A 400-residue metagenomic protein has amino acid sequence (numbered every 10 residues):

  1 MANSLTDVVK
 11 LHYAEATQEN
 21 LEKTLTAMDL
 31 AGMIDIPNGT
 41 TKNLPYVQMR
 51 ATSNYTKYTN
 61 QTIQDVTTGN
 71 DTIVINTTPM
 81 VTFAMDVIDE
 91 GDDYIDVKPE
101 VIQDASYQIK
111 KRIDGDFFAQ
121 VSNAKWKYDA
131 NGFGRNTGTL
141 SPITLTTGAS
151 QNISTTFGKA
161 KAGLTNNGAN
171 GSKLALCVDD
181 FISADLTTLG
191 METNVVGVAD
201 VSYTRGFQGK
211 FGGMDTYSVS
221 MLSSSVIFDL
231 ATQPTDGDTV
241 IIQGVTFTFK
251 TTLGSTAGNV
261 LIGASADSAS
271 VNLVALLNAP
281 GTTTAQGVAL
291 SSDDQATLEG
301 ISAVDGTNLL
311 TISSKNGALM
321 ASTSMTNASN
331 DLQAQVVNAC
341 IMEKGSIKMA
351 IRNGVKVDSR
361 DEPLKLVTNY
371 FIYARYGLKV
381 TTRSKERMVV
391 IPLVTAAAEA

Functional and structural regions predicted by a protein language model:
M1-D71, K379, E386-A398: N-terminal "assembly arms/tails" that initiate or stabilize quaternary assembly in self-assembling proteins
L44, T68-A130, N166-D180, L276 (+1 more regions): Long, contiguous amphipathic alpha-helices that act as assembly "spine/axial" helices in icosahedral shell and virion
D89-G163, A264, S268, N272 (+3 more regions): Alpha-helical scaffold segments that mediate packing/assembly in large oligomeric complexes
Y128-F207, L309, S313-S314, M320-A321: Extended, solvent-exposed, turn-rich assembly/linker loops in the middle of proteins
T204-S223: Short Gly/Thr-rich strand-loop-strand
S224-D238, N338-S359: Disulfide-bonded cysteine-rich modules in secreted/extracellular proteins, activating on the conserved Cys frameworks
S224-S329: Extended, beta-strand-rich, solvent-exposed assembly scaffolds of outer structural proteins
A350-A400: H-loop/switch region of ABC-family ATPase nucleotide-binding domains
